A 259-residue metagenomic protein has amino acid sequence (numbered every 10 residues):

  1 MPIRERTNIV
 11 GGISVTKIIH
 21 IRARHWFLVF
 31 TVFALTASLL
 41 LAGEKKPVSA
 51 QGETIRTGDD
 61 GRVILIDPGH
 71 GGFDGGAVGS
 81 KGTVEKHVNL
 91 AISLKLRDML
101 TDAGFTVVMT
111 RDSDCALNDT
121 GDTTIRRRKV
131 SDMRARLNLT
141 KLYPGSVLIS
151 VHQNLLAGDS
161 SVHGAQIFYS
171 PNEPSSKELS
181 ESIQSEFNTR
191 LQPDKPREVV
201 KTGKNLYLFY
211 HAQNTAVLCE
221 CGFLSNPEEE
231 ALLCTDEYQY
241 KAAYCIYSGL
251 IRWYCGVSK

Functional and structural regions predicted by a protein language model:
M1-K259: Catalytic-site microenvironment of enzymes that process N-acetyl-hexosamine-containing cell-wall polysaccharides
